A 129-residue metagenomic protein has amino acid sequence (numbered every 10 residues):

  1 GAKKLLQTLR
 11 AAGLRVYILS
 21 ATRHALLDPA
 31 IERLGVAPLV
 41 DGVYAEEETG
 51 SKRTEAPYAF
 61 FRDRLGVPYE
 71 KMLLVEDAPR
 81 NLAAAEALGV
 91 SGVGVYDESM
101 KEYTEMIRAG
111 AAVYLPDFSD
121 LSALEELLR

Functional and structural regions predicted by a protein language model:
G1-I18, H24, D28, E55: Short, acidic loop-to-helix structural element flanking the phosphoryl-transfer center in phosphate-processing enzymes
H24, D28-R129: Asp-based, Mg2+/Mn2+-dependent phosphohydrolase catalytic module
